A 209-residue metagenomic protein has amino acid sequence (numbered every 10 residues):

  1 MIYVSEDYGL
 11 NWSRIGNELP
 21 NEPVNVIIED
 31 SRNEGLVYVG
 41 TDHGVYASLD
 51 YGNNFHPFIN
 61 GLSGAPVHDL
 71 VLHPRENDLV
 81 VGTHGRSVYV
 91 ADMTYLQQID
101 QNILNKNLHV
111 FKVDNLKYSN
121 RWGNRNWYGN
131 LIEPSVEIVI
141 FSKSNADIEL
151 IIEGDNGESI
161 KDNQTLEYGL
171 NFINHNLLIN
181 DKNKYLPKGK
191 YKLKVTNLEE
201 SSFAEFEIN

Functional and structural regions predicted by a protein language model:
M1-N124, E133-S135, K143: Beta-propeller blade termini and top-face loops
D7, D50, E153-E158, L198: Change "in extracellular beta-sheet-rich domains … of secreted and cell-surface proteins" to "in beta-sheet-rich domains
N54-H56, N156-N163, S201: Surface-exposed loop/edge segments in extracytoplasmic proteins
E133-E137, L170-F172, S201-F203: Intrinsic-disorder/low-complexity, polar/charged segments enriched in Ser/Thr/Lys/Arg/Asp/Glu/Gln
I138-V139, N145-N156: Beta-strand-rich binding/interaction modules
E158-Y185: Glycine-centered tight-turn motifs at strand-turn-strand junctions
N171, G189-V195: A short tyrosine-centered beta-strand micro-motif
V195-N209: C-terminal tail/sorting-segment detector
